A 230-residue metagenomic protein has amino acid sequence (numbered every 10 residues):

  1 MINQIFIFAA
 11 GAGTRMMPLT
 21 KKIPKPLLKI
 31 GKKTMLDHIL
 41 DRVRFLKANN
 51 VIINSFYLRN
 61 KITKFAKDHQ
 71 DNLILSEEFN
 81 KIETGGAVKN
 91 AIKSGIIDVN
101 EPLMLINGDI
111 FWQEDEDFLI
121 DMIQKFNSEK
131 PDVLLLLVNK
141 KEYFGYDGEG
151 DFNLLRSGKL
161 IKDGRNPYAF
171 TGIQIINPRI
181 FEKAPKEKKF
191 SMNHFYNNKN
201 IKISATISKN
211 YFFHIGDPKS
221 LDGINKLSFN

Functional and structural regions predicted by a protein language model:
M1-I7, K29, K33-N107, F111-D117 (+2 more regions): Conserved N-terminal catalytic core of the sugar/cofactor nucleotidyltransferase
M1-T20, L27: N-proximal low-complexity "stem/linker" segments adjacent to membrane-targeting elements
M16, I62-A66, I224: Hydrophobic packing residues within well-ordered alpha-helices of enzyme cores
N54-F56, S76-E78, L136, D163 (+1 more regions): Conserved beta-strand termini and adjacent loop/short-helix elements that scaffold enzyme active sites in alpha/beta
Y57, V133-D151: Short beta-strand-to-loop element that shapes/binds the nucleotide-sugar donor at the catalytic cleft/hinge
F65-D68, D147-S157: Acidic-glycine-rich active-site phosphate/pyrophosphate-binding loop
M104, F111, E116-N127, K141-F144 (+1 more regions): Catalytic-core segments of class I nucleotidyltransferases/pyrophosphorylases that form NMP-activated intermediates
